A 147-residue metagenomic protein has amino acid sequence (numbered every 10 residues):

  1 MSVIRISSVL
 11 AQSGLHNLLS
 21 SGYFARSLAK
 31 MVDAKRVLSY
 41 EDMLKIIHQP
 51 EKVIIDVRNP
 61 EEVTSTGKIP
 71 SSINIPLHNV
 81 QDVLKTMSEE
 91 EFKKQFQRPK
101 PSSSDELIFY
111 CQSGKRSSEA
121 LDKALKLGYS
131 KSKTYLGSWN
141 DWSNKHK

Functional and structural regions predicted by a protein language model:
S2, M43, S72, Q81 (+3 more regions): Small-side-chain structural scaffolding
S2-P70: Flexible, polar/low-complexity N-terminal or interdomain linker segments that lie immediately upstream of folded
I46-D105: Positively charged, proline/Ser/Thr-rich regional signature most characteristic of the Rhodanese/CDC25-like
T66, S143-N144: Short Asp/Glu-rich motifs
K93-S143: Catalytic cysteine-centered active loop of the rhodanese-like fold, especially the PTP/DSP P-loop
